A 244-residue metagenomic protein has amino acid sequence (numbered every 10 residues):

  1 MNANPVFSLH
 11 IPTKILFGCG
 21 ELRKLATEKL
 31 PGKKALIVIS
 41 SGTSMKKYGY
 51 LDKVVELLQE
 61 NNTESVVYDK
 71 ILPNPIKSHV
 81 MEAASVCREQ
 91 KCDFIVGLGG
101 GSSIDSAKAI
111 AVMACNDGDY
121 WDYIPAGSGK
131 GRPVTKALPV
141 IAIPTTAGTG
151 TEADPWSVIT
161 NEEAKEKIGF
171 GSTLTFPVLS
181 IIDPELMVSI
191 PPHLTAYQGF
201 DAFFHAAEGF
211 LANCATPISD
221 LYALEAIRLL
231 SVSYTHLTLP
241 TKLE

Functional and structural regions predicted by a protein language model:
M1-F94: ATP/NTP phosphate-donor binding region
T13, C115-P217: A glycine/threonine-rich phosphate-anchoring loop and its flanking beta-alpha core in nucleotide/phosphate-binding
F17-G20, G49, K53, S78 (+4 more regions): Conserved active-site and cofactor/substrate-binding residues in soluble primary-metabolism enzymes
E56, E60, L72, V112-I124: Glycine- (often His-adjacent) and acidic-residue-rich active-site loop that binds/positions the CoA thioester
A84, S103-N116, A153: Short Gly/Thr/Asp-enriched flexible loops that form oxyanion-binding sites at enzyme active sites
F94-D105: Glycine-rich phosphate-binding loop
T235-T241: Conserved small/polar residues in nucleotide/adenosyl-binding loops
